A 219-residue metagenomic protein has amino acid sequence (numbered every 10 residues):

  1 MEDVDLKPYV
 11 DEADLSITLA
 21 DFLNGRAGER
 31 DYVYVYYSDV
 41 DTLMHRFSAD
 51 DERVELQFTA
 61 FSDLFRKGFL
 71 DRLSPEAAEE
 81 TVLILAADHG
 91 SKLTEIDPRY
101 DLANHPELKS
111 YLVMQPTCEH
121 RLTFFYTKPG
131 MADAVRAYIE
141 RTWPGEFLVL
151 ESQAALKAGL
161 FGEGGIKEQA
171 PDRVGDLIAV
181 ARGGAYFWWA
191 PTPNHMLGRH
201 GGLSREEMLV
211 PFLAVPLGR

Functional and structural regions predicted by a protein language model:
M1-R219: Feature captures the catalytic ectodomains and active-site-proximal regions of enzymes that hydrolyze or transfer
